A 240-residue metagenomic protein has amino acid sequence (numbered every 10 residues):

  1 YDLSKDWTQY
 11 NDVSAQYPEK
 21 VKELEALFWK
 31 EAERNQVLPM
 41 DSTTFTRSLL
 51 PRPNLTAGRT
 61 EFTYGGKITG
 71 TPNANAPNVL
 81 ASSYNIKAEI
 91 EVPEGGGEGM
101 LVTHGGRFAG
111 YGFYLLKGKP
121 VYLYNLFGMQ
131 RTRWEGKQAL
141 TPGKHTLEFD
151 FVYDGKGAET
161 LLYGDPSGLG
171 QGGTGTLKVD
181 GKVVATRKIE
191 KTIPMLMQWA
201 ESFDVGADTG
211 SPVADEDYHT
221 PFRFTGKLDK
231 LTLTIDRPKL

Functional and structural regions predicted by a protein language model:
D2-K5, H219-L240: Extracellular, beta-strand-rich glycan-interacting domains
L3-G96, D154-A158, D165-Q171, V184 (+2 more regions): Long, internal low-complexity/basic segments
N75-I86, G105, G136-K144, T220-K227: Extracellular/lumenal carbohydrate-interaction signature centered on repeated Trp-anchored short motifs
M100-V121: Glycan-recognition/cleft segments
T103-G110, G164-V184: Short edge-strand/loop segments of extracellular domains
L126-T146, D154-G157, L161-L162: Short, aromatic/His-centered strand-loop micro-motif at the edge of beta-sheets
G143-G155, G175-L177, L231: Short tryptophan-centered beta-strand motifs in secreted/extracellular beta-sheet-rich domains of glycan-recognition
V183-G226: Flexible glycan-contacting loops in extracellular carbohydrate-active proteins
